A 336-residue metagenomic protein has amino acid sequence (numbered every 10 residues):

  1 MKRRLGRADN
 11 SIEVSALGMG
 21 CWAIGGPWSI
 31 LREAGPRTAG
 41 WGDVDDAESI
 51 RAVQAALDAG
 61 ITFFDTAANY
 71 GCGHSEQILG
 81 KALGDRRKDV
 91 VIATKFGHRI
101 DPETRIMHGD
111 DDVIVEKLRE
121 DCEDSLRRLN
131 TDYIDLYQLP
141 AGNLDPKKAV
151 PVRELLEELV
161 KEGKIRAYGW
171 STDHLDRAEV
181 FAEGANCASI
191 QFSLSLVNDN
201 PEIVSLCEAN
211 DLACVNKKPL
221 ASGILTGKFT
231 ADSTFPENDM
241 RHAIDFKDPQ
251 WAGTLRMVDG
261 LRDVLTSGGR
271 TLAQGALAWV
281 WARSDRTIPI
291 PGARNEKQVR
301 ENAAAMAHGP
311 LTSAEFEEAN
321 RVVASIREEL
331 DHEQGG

Functional and structural regions predicted by a protein language model:
M1-V90: N-terminal binding-site loop/beta-alpha segment at the start of enzyme catalytic domains that lines or forms
R4, A141-G336: Beta/alpha (TIM)-barrel catalytic core signal, keyed to glycine-rich beta->alpha loops juxtaposed to Asp/Glu that bind
D9, G80-V91, R127-N130, V160 (+2 more regions): Acidic (Asp/Glu)-rich catalytic clusters
L31-A34, I100-D112: Surface-exposed, active-site-proximal loop segments in enzymatic domains
R37-E48, D110-K117, R241-W251: A short acidic, glycine-rich active-site loop that binds or catalyzes chemistry on phosphate/adenosine moieties
D43-A55, V113-R128, H174-V180: Short, acidic/polar
D89-D101, Y137: A short, structured active-site edge motif that brings together acidic residues
L126-D145: Active-site groove signature of glycoside hydrolases
